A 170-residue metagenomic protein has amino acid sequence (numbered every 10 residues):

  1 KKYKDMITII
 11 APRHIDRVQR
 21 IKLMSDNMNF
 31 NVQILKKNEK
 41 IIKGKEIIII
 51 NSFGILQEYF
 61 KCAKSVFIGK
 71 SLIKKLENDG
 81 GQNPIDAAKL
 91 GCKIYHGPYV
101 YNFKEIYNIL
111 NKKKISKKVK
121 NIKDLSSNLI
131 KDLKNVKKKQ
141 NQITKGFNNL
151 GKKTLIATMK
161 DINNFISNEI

Functional and structural regions predicted by a protein language model:
K1-I170: Nucleotide-activated sugar donor-binding and catalytic core shared by glycosyltransferases and related lipid-linked
